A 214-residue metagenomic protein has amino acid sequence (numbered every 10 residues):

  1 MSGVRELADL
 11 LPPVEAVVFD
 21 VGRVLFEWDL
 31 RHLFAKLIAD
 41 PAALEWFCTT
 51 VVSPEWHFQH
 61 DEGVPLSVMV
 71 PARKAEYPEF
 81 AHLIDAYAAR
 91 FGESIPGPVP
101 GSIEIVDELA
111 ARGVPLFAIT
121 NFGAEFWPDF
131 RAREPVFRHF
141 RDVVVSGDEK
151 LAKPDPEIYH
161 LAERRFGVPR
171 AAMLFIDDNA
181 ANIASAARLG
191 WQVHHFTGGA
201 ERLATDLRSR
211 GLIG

Functional and structural regions predicted by a protein language model:
M1-V17, G123-A124, P128-G214: Asp-based, Mg2+/Mn2+-dependent phosphohydrolase catalytic module
G3-E104, A111, G123-F126: N-terminal helical cap/lid subdomain that shapes the substrate entry/recognition surface in HAD-like hydrolases
R112-V114, H139: Short, proline-enriched alpha-helix->beta-strand connector loops that line the catalytic pocket of alpha/beta-hydrolase
P115-F117, Q192: Proline-centered loop/turn at the N-terminus of a beta-strand
T120: Conserved phosphate-coupling serine/threonine residues in phosphotransfer and NTP-handling enzymes
